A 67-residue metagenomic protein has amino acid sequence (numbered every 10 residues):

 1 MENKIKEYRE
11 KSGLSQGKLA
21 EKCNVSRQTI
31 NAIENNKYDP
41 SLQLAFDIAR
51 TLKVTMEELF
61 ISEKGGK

Functional and structural regions predicted by a protein language model:
N3-K22: Short basic helix-loop element that most often maps to the first helix and adjoining turn of HTH DNA-binding modules
K18, T29, E58: Residues in the helix-turn-helix
V25-Y38: Recognition helix of helix-turn-helix/homeodomain-like DNA-binding domains that insert into the DNA major groove
K37-D47, G66: Short, basic-rich loop-to-helix N-cap that marks the start of a DNA-contacting helix
Q43-E58: DNA major-groove recognition helix of helix-turn-helix/homeodomain DNA-binding modules
E58-K67: Short, charged recognition helix plus adjacent turn of helix-turn-helix-like nucleic-acid-binding domains
